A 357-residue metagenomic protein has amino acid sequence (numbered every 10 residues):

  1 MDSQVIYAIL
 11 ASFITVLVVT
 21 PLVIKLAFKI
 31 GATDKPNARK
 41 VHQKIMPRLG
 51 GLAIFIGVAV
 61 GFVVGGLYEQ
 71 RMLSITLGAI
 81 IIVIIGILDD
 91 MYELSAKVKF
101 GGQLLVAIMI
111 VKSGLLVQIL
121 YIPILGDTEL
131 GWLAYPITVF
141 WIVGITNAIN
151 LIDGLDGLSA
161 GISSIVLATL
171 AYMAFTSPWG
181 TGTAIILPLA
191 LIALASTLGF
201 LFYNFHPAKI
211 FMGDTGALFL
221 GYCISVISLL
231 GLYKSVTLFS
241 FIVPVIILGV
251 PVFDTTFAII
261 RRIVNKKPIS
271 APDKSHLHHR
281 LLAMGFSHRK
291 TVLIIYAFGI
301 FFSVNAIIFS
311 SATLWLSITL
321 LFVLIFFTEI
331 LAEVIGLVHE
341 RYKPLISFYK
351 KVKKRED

Functional and structural regions predicted by a protein language model:
D2-L26, I30-G31, V58-I84, A160-D357: Alpha-helical transmembrane segments
G31-A32, D90-Y92, L120-L130, F286-S287 (+1 more regions): Membrane interface segments of multi-pass transport proteins and intramembrane proteases
K35-L49: Juxtamembrane helix-capping/reentrant segments at transmembrane boundaries
I45-A53, E93-V98, L151-S164, P207-L220: Short, non-helical or kinked segments that cap or interrupt transmembrane helices
V60-Q70, L88-L94, V111-L125, P178: Transmembrane alpha-helix boundary signature
I80-I85, G102, V106-V117, I137-N147 (+2 more regions): Membrane-embedded alpha-helical core segments of multi-pass
G86-D89, G144-D153, F200-I210: Transmembrane alpha-helix interface/packing and boundary motifs in multi-pass membrane proteins, characterized by
E129-T138, I185-P188: Membrane-interfacial loop-to-helix junctions in multi-pass transporters
